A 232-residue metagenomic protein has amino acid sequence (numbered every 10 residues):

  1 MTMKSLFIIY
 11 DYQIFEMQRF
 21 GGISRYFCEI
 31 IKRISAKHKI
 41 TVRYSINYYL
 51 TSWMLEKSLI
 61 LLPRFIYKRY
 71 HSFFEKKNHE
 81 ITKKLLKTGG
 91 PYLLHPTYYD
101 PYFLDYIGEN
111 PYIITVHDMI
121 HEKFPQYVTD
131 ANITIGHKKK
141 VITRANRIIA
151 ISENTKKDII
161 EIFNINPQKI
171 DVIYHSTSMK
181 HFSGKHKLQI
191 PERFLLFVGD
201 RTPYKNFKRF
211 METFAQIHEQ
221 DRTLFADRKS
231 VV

Functional and structural regions predicted by a protein language model:
M1-V232: Carbohydrate transferase catalytic cores enriched for Leloir-type hexosyltransferases
